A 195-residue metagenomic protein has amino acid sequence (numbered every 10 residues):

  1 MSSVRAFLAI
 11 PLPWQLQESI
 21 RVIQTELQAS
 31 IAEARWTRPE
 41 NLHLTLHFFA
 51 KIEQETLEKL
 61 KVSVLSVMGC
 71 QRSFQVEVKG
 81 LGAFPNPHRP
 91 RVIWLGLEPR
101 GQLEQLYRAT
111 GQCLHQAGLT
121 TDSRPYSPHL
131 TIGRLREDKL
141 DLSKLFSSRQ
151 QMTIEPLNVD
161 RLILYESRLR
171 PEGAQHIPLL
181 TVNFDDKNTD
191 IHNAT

Functional and structural regions predicted by a protein language model:
M1-T195: Histidine-dependent nucleotide/RNA phosphoesterase domain, centered on the 2H-phosphoesterase fold with its duplicated
